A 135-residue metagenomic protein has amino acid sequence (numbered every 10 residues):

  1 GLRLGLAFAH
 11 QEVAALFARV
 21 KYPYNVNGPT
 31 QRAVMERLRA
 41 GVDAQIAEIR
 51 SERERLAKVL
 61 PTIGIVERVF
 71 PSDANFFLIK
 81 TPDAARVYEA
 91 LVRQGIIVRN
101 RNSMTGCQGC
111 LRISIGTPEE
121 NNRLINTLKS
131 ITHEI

Functional and structural regions predicted by a protein language model:
G1-T62, R68: PLP-dependent aminotransferase class I/II
L2, D73-N75, G109-L111: Short amphipathic alpha-helical segments
A9, I79-P82, I115-T117: Short beta-strand-to-loop capping motifs
F17, V87-A90, L124-T127: Hydrophobic side chains in well-ordered alpha-helices
I49-R50, E54, L60-Q94: Conserved PLP-binding catalytic core of the aspartate aminotransferase-like
R93-Q94, S103-I135: PLP-dependent enzyme catalytic core of the Aspartate aminotransferase-like
I97: Residue-level detector of anion-binding/catalytic polar loops
